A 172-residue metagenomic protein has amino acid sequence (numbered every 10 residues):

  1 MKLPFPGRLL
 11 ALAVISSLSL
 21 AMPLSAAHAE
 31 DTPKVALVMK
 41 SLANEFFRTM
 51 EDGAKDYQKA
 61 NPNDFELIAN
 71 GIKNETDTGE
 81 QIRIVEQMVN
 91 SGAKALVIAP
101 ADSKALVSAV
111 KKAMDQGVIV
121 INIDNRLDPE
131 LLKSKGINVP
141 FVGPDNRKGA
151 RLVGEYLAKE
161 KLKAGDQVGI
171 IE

Functional and structural regions predicted by a protein language model:
M1-A13: Bacterial N-terminal signal peptides that target proteins for export
P4, A27-E172: A residue-level marker of the well-folded mature domains of exported/periplasmic proteins
A11-P23: Bacterial N-terminal signal peptides
